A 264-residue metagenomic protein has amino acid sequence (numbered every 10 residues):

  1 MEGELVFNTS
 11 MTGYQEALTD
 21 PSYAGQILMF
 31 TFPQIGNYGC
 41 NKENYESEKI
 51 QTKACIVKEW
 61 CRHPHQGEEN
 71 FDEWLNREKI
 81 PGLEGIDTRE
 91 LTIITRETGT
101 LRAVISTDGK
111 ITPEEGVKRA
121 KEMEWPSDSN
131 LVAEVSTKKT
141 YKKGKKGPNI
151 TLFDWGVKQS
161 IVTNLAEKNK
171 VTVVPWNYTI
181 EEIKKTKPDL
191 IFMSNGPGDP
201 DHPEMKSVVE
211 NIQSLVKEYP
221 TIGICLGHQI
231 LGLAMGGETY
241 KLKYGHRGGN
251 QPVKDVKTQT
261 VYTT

Functional and structural regions predicted by a protein language model:
M1-T163, E167-E181, K185-T186: RNA-binding accessory domains that recognize and position tRNA/RNA substrates
T88, T263-T264: Ser/Thr-centric signal marking residues that sit in or immediately flank functional binding/regulatory motifs
L190, S194-T263: Cysteine-nucleophile active-site neighborhood
